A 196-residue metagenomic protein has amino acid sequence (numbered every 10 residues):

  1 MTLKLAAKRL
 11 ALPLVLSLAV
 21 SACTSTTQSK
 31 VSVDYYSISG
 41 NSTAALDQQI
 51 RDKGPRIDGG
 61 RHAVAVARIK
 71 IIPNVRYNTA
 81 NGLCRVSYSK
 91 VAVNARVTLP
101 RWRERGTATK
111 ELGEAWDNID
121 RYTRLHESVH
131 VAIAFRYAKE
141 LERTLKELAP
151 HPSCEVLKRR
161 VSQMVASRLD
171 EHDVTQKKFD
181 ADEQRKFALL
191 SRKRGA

Functional and structural regions predicted by a protein language model:
T2-L12: Bacterial N-terminal signal peptides that target proteins for export
S21-A22: C-terminal motif of bacterial Sec signal peptides marking the signal peptidase cleavage site
Q28-G106, H151-A196: Metalloprotease/metallohydrolase-associated module, dominated by Zn2+-dependent proteases
N118-D120: Mature extracytoplasmic/lumenal regions of exported proteins
Y122-A134: Active-site recognition of the HExxH zinc-binding catalytic motif
V131, L145-K146, H151, Q163: An amphipathic alpha-helical core segment
F135-L145: Membrane-interfacial alpha-helical segments at the cytosolic side of multi-pass membrane proteins
